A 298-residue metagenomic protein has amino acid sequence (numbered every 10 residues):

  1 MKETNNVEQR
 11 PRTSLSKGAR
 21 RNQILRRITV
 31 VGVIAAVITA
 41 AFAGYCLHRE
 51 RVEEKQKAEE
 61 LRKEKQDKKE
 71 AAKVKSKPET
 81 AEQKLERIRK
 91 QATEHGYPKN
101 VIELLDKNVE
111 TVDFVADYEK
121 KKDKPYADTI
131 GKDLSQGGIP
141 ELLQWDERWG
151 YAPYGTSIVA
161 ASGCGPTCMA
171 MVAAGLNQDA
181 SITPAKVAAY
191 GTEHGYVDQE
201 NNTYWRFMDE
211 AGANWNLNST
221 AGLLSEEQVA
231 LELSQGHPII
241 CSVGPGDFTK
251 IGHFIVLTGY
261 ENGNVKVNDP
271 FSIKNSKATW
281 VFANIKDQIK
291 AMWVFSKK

Functional and structural regions predicted by a protein language model:
M1-L25: N-terminal Lys/Arg-rich, disordered targeting/topogenic segments
E3, R49-E59, E79, I130 (+1 more regions): Conserved active-site-adjacent core of cysteine acyl-enzyme catalytic domains
K17-G18, I34-A35, K57, E70-A71: Residue-level detector of intrinsically disordered, flexible termini and proteolytic processing junctions
R27-T29, A41-E193: Active-site-adjacent structural segments surrounding the nucleophilic cysteine of cysteine proteases and isopeptidases
G32-A40: Core hydrophobic alpha-helical transmembrane segments of single-pass membrane proteins
